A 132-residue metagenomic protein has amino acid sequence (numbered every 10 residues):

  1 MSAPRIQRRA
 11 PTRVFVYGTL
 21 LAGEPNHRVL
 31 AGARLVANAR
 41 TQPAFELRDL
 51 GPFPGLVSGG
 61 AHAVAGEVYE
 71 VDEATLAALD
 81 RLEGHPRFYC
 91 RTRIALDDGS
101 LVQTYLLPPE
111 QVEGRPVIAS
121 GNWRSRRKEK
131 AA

Functional and structural regions predicted by a protein language model:
S2-A132: Glycine-aromatic micro-motifs
